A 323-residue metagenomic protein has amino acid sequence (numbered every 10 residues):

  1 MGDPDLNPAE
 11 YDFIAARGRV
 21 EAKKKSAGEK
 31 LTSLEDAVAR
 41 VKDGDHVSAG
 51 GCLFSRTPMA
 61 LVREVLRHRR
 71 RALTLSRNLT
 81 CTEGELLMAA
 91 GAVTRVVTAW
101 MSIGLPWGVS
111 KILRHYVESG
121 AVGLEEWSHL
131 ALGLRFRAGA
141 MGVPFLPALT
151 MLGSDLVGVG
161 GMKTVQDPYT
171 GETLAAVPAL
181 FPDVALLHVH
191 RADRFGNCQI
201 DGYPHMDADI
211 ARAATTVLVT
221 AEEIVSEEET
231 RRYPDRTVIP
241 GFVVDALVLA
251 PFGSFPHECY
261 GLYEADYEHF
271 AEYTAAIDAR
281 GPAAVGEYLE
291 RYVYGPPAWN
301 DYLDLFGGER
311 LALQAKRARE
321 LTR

Functional and structural regions predicted by a protein language model:
M1-R323: Conserved alpha/beta enzyme-core scaffold
